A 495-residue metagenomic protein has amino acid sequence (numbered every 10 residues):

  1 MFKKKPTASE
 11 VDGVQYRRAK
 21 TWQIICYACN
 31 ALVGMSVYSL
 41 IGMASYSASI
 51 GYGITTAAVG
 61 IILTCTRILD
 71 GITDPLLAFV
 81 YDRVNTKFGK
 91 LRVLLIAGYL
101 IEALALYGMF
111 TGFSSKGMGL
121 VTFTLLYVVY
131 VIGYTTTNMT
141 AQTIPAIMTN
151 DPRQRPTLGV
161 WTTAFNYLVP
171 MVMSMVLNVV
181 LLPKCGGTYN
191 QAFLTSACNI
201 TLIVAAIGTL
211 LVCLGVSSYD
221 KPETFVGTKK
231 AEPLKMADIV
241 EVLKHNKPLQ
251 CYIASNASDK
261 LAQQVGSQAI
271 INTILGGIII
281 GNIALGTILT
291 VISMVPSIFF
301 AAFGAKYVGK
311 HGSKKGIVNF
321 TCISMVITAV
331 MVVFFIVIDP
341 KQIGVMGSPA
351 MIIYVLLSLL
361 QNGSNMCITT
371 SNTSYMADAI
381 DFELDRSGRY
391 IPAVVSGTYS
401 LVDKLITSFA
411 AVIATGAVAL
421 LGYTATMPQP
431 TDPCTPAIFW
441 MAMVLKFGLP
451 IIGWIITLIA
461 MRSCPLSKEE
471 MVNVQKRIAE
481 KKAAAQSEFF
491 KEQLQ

Functional and structural regions predicted by a protein language model:
F2-Q495: Membrane-embedded alpha-helical bundles of multi-pass transporters/translocases, especially carrier/permease families
